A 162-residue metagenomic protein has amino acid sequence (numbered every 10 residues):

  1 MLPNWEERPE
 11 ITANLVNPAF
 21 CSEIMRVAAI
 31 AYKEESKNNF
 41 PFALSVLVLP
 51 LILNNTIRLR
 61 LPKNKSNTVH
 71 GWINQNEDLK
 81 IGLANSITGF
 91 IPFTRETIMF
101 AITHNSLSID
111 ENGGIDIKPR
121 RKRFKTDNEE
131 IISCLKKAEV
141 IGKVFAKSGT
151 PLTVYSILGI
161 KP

Functional and structural regions predicted by a protein language model:
P3-I52: Long, hydrophobic N-terminal alpha-helical segment
A28-Y32, L51-T56, A101, F145-S148 (+1 more regions): Generic structural signal for hydrophobic core residues of well-folded globular domains
F40-I73: A glycine-rich, hydrophobic loop/mini-helix early in the fold
H70-P92: Helix-adjacent hinge/juxtasegments
P92-E96, E130: Charge-enriched amphipathic alpha-helical scaffolds
R95-S108: Basic amphipathic alpha-helical segments that dock to polyanions
G114-P119: Minor-groove-contacting beta-hairpin "wing" of winged helix-turn-helix DNA-binding domains
R123-P162: Glycine-rich, aromatic-bearing surface loops/beta-hairpins
